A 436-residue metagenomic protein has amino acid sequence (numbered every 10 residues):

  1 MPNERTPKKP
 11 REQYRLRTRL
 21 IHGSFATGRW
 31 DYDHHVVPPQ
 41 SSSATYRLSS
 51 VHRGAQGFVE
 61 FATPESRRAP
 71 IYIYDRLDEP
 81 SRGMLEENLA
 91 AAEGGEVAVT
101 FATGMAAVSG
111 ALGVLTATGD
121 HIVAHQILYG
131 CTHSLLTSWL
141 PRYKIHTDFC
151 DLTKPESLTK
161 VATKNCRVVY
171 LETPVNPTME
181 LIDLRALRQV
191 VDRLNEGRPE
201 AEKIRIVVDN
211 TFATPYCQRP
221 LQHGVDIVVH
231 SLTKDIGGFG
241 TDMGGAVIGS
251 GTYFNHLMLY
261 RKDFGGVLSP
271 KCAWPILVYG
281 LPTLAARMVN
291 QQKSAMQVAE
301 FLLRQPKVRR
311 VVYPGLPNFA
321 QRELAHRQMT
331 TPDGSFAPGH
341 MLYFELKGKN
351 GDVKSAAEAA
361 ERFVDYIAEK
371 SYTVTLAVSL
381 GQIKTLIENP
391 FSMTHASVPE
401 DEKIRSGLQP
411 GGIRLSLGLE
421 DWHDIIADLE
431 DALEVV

Functional and structural regions predicted by a protein language model:
M1-R68: N-terminal glycine-rich, Lys/His-bearing helix-loop that initiates the first secondary-structure elements of many
P2, T45-A106, C131-S138: Conserved N-terminal alpha-helix of the aminotransferase class I/II PLP-enzyme fold
P2-E12, R17-R29, V97-V312, M329: Conserved PLP-enzyme active-site core in the AAT-like
P2-E4, E96, G119, T137-S138 (+6 more regions): PLP-dependent enzyme catalytic core of the Aspartate aminotransferase-like
R29, V308-I413, L417: Conserved C-terminal alpha-helix-loop-beta "cap" of PLP-dependent enzymes that closes/shapes the active-site mouth
T45, G249-Y253, L281, L346-G351: Short loop segments at secondary-structure junctions
P70, E96, M243, L277 (+2 more regions): Short amphipathic alpha-helical segments
A92, L302-P306, K370: Acidic-histidine catalytic/liganding microenvironments
